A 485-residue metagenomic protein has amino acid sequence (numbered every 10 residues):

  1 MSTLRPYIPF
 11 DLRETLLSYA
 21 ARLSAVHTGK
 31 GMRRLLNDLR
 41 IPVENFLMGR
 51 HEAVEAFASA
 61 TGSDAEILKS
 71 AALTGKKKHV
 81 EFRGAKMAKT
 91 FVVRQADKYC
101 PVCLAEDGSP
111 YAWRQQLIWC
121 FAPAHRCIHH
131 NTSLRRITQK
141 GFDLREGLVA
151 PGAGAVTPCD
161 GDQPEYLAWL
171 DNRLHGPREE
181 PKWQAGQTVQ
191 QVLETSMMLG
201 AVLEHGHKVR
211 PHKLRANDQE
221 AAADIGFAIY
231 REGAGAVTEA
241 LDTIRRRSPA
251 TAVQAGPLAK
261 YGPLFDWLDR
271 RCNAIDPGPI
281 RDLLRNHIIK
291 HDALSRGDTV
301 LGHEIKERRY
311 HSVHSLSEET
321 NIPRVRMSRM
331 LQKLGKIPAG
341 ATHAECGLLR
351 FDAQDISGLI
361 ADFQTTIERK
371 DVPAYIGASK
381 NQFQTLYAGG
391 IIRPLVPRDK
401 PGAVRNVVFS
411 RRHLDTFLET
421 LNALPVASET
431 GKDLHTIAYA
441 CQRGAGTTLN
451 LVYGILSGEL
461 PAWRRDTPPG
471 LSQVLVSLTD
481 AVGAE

Functional and structural regions predicted by a protein language model:
M1-E485: Intrinsically disordered, low-complexity regulatory/linker segments
